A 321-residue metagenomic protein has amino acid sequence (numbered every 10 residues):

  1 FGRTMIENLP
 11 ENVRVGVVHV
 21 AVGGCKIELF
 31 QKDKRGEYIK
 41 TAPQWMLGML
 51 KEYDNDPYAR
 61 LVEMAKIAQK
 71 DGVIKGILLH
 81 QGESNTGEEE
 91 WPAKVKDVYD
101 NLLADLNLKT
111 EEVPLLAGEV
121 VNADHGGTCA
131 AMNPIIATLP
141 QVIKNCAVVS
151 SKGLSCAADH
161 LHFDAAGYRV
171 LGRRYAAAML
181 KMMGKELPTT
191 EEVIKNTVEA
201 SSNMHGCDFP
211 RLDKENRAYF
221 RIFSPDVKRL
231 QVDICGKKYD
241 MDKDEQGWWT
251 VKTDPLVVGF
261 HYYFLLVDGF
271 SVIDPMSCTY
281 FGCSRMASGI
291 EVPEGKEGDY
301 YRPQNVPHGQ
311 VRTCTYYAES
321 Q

Functional and structural regions predicted by a protein language model:
F1-T190: Cell-envelope and extracellular/periplasmic
T4-E7, M204-K214, D240-K243, T253 (+1 more regions): Asp/Glu-centered strand-loop micro-motifs enriched in Gly/Pro and often flanked by an aromatic residue
I6-P10, D254-V257, F281-G282, Q304-V306: Short, charge-rich binding segments
E191-R221: Extracellular ectodomain segments of secreted/surface proteins
D213, Y219, S224, K243 (+1 more regions): N-terminal cap/lid segment of alpha/beta-hydrolase-fold proteins
I222-E291: Alpha-glucan (starch/glycogen) binding determinants
